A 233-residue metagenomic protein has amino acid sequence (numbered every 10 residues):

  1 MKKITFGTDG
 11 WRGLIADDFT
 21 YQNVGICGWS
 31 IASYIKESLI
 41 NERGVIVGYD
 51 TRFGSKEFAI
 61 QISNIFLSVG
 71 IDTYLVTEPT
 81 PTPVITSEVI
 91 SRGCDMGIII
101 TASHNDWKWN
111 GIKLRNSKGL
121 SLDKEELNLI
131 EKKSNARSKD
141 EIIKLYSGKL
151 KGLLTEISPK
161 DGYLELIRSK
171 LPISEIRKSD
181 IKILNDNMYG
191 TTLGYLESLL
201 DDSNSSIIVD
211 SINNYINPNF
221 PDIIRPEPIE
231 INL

Functional and structural regions predicted by a protein language model:
M1, L14, N110-L233: Gly/Ser/Thr-enriched, mixed-charge loops and adjacent short helices that form phosphate/oxyanion-binding elements
M1-G28: Positively charged, low-complexity intrinsically disordered leader regions
W11, D50-R52, S117: Short strand-loop junctions, especially beta-strand C-caps/beta-turns that link beta-sheets to coils or alpha-helices
N23-S30, V84, Y163-L166, L233: Well-ordered alpha-helical segments embedded in enzymatic catalytic cores
G28-V45, I142-L145, P172-K178: Glycine-rich phosphate/diphosphate-binding loops that line cofactor/substrate pockets in enzymes
S33, I46-W109, S198-L233: N-terminal small/polar loop signature for handling phosphorylated ligands or for N-terminal nucleophile
I40-D50, K182-N185: Short glycine-rich phosphate-binding loop at a beta-alpha junction
